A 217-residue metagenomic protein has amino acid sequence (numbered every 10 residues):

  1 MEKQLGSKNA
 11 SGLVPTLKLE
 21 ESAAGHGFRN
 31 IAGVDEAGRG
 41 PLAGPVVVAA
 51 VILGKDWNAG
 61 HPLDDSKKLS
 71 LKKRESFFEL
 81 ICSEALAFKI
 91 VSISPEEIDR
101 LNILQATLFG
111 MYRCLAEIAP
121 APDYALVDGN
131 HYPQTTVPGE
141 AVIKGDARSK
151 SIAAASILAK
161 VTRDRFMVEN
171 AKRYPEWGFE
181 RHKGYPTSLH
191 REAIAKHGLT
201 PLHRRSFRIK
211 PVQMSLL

Functional and structural regions predicted by a protein language model:
M1-L217: RNase H-like, Mg2+-dependent phosphodiesterase core, and more generally RNA phosphate-backbone-engaging helix-loop
